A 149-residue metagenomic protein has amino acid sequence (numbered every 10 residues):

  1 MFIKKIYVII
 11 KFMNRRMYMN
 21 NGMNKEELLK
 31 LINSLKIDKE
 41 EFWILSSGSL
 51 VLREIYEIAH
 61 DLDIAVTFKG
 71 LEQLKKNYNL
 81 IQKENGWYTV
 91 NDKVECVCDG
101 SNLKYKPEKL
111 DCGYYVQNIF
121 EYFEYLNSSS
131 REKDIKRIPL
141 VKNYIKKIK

Functional and structural regions predicted by a protein language model:
I6-K149: Compositionally biased terminal segments of proteins
